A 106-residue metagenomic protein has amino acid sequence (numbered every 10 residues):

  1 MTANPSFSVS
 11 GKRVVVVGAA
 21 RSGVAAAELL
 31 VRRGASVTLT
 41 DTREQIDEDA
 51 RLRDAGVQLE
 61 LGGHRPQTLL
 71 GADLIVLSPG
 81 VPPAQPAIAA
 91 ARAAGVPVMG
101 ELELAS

Functional and structural regions predicted by a protein language model:
M1-L104: N-terminal leader/targeting and accessory segments in enzymes
